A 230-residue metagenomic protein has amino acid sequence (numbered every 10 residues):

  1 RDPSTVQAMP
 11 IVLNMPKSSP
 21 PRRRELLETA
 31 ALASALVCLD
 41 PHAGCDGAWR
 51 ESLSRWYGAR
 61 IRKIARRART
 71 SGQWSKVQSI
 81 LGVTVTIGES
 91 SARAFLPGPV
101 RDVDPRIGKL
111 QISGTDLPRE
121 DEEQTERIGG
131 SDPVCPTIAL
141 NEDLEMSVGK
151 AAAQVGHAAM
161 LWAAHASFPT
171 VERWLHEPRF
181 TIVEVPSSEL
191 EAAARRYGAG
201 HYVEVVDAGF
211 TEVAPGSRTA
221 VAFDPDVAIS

Functional and structural regions predicted by a protein language model:
R1-I182, S188-E191, R195-S230: Positively charged, small/polar-rich N-terminal and surface patches that mediate targeting and assembly and bind
